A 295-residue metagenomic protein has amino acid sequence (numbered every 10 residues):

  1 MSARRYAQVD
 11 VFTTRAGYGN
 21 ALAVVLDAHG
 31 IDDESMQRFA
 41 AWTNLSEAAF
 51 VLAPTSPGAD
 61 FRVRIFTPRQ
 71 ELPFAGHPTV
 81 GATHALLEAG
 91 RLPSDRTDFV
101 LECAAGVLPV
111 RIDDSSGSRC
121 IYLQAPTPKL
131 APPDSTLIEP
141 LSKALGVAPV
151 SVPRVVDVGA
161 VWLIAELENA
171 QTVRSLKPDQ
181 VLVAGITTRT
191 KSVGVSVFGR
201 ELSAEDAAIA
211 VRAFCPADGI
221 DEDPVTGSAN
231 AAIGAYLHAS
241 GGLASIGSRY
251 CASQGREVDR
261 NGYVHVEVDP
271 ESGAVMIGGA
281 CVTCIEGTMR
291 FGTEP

Functional and structural regions predicted by a protein language model:
M1-Y18: N-terminal, positively charged, Ser/Thr/Ala/Gly-biased leader segments that form transit/presequence-like amphipathic
A7-F12, S35-F39, A48-L52, V152 (+1 more regions): Short secondary-structure capping/turn segments at boundaries of alpha-helices and beta-strands
A16, A41, P73-F74, V156 (+1 more regions): Short conserved micro-motifs on helix faces and helix-strand junctions that flank and scaffold key functional residues
G17-V25: Generic N-terminal amphipathic, Lys/Arg-enriched alpha-helix
L22, H29-M36, A40-F61, I65-P68 (+1 more regions): Acidic/His- and Gly-rich active-site-bordering loop/insert found across diverse amide/peptide-bond hydrolases
L45-R62, L182-G219, R249-P270, A274-V275: Conserved phosphate-donor
A59, F66-T187, H238-F291: Acidic, low-complexity central loop/insert segments
L72-A75, I220-G234: Short glycine/threonine-rich catalytic loop with a Thr-x-Gly-x-Asp
